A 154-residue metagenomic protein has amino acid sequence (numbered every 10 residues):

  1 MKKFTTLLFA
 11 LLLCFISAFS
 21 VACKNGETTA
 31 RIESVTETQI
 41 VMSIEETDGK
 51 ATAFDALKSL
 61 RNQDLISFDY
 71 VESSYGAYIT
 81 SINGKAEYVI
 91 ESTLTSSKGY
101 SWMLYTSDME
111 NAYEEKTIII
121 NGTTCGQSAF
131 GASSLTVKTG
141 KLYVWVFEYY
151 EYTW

Functional and structural regions predicted by a protein language model:
K2-K24: Sec-dependent N-terminal signal peptides of Gram-positive bacterial secreted proteins and lipoproteins
S17-W154: Ubiquitin-like/PB1-type beta-grasp interaction modules and other compact soluble beta-rich domains
